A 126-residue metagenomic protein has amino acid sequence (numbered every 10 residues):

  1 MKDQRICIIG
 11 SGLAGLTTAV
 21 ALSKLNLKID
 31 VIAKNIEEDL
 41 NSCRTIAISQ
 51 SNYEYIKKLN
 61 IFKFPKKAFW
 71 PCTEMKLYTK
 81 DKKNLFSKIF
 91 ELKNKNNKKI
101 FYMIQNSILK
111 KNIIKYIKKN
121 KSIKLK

Functional and structural regions predicted by a protein language model:
D3: Phosphate-coordination loops involved in phosphoryl transfer and adenosine-cofactor binding
C7-I9, V20-R44: Glycine-rich FAD pyrophosphate-binding loop
G15-L16: N-terminal Rossmann-fold NAD(P) dinucleotide-binding loop
N41-D81: N-terminal FAD cofactor-binding segment of flavoenzymes
W70-K126: Conserved N-terminal helical subregion
